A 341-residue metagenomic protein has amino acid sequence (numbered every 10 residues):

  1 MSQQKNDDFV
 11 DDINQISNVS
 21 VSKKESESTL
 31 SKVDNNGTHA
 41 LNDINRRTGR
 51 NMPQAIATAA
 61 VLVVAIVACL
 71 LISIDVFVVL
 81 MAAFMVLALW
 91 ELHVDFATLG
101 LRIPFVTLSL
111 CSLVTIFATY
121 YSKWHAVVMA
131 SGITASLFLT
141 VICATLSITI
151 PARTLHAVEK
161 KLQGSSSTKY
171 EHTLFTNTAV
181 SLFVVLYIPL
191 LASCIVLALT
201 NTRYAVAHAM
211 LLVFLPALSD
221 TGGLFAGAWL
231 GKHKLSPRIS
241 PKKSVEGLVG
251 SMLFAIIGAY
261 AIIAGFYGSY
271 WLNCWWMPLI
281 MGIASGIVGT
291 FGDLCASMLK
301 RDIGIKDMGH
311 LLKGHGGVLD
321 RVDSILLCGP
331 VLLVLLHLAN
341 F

Functional and structural regions predicted by a protein language model:
S2-I283: Membrane-embedded alpha-helical bundles of polytopic integral membrane proteins
T58, G223-L224, K243-A255, G289-G292 (+3 more regions): Alpha-helical transmembrane segments that form the membrane-embedded catalytic/substrate-binding core of multi-pass
L215-L218, V288-G292: Short helix-coil transition sites and intra-membrane helix breaks within transmembrane domains of multi-pass
A228-W229, M298-G304, L326, P330-V331: Re-entrant/interfacial helical elements at transmembrane boundaries that shape and gate the permeation pathway
A264, F291-D307: Transmembrane alpha-helical segments of integral membrane proteins
W271-W276, H315-G317, V322, F341: Short, conserved aromatic-histidine micro-motifs
D302-S324: Interfacial loop-to-transmembrane junctions
V334-F341: Juxtamembrane boundary at the C-terminal end of a transmembrane helix
